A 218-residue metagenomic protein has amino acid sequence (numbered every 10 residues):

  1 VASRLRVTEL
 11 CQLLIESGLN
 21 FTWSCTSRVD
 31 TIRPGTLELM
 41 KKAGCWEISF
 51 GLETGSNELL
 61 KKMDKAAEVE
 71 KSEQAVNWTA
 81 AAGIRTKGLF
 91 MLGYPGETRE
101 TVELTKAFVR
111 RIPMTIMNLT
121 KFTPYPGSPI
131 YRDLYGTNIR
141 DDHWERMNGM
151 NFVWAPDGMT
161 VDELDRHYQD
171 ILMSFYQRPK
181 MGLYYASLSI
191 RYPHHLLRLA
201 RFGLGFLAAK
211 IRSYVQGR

Functional and structural regions predicted by a protein language model:
V1: Acidic catalytic loop of the alpha/beta-hydrolase fold
R4, L10-P193: A structural motif corresponding to the C-terminal lobe/cap of the Radical SAM core domain
S174-R218: Membrane-proximal basic amphipathic "stem/tether" segments
